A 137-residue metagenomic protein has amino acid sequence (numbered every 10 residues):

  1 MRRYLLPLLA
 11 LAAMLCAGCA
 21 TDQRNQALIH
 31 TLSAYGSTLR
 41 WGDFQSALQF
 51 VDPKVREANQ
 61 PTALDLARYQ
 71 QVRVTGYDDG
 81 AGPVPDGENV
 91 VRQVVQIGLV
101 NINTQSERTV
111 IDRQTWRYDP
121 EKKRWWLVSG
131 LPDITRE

Functional and structural regions predicted by a protein language model:
M1-L8: Bacterial N-terminal signal peptides that target proteins for export
A10-A13: Processing junctions and N-termini across compartments
G18-C19: N-terminal Sec signal peptide cleavage junction
R24-R40: Short, aromatic-enriched amphipathic alpha-helices that serve as compact interaction elements
I29, F44-V91, L99, Q105: Short solvent-exposed beta->alpha transition segments
R40, D52, E121: Residue-level marker of positions within ordered structural domains that often coincide with functionally constrained
V84-E137: Exposed beta-sheet edge and beta->alpha loop/turn motif
